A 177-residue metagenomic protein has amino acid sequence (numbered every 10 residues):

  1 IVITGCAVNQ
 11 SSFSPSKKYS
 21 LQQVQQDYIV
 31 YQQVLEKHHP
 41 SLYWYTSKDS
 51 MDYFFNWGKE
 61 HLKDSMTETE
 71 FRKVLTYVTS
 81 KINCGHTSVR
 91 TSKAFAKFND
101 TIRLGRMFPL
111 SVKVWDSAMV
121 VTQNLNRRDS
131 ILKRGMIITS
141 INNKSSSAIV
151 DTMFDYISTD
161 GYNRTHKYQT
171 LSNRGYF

Functional and structural regions predicted by a protein language model:
V2-G5: C-terminal motif of bacterial Sec signal peptides marking the signal peptidase cleavage site
A7-F177: Flexible, low-complexity junctional segments that flank or bridge functional domains
